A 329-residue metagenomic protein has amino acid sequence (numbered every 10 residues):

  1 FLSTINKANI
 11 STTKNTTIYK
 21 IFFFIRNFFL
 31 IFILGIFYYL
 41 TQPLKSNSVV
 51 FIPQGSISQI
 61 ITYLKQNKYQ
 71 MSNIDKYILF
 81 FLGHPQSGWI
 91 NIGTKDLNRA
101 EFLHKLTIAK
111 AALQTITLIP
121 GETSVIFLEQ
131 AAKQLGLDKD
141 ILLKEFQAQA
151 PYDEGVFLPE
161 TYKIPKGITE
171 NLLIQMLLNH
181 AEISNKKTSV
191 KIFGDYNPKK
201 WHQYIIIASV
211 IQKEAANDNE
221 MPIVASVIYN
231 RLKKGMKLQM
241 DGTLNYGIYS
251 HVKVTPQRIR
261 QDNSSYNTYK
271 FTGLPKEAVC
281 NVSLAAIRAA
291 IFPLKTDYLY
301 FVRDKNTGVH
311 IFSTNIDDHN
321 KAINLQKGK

Functional and structural regions predicted by a protein language model:
F1-Q239, Y249, V254, C280-A285 (+2 more regions): Conserved catalytic or metal-liganding residues and their short signature motifs at active sites of enzymes
Q239-V279: Conserved SxxK-family serine transpeptidase/carboxypeptidase catalytic domain of penicillin-binding proteins
